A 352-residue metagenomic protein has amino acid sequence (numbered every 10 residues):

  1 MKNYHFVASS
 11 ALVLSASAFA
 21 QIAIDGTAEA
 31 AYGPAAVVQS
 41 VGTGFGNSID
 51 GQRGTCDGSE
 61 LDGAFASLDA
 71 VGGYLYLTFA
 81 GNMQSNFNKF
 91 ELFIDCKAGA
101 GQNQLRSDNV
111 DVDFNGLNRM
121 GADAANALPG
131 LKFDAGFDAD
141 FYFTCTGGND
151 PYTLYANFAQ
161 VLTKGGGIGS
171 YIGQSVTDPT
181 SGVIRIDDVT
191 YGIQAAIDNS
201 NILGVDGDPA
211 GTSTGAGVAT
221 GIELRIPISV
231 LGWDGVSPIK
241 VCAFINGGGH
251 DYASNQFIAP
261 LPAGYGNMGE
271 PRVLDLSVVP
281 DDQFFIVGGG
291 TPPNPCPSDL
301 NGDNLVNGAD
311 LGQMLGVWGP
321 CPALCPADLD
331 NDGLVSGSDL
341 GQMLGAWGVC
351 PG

Functional and structural regions predicted by a protein language model:
M1-A8: Bacterial N-terminal signal peptides that target proteins for export
K2, Y74-Y76, F93, W318 (+1 more regions): Aromatic side chains
Y4, T27-A28, S229, L305 (+1 more regions): Alpha-helical hydrophobic packing sites
V7, A30, C350-G352: Compositionally biased, intrinsically disordered low-complexity regions
A16-A20: Sec/Tat signal peptide C-region and signal peptidase I cleavage site
Q21-P293: Surface-exposed extracytoplasmic segments
G288-G352: Cellulosome-associated attachment modules in secreted, modular CAZymes
